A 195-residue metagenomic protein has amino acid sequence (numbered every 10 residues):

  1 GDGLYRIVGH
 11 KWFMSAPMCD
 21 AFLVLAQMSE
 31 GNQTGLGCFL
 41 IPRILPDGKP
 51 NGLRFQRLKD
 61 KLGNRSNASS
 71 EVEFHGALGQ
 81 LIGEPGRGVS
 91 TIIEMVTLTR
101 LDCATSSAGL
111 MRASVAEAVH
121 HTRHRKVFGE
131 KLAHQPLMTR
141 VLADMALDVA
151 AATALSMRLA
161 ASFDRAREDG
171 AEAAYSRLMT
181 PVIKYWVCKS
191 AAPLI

Functional and structural regions predicted by a protein language model:
G1: Extreme N-terminal "head/tail" segments of very large remodeling/mechanoenzyme assemblies
L4, A21-L23, G35-F39, S69-E71 (+4 more regions): Beta-sheet entry/capping signal
L4, V8-G52: A short core secondary-structure module
L4-Y5, E73, R100-I195: Alpha-helical interface subdomain recognition
M14, L62-R65: Replace "in large, NTP-powered and nucleic-acid-processing enzymes" with "in large, NTP-powered factors and other
C19-A21, S69, L178, V182: Short coil/loop residues immediately preceding or within conserved phosphate-binding loops of NTP-utilizing enzyme
A26, E30, I41, L45 (+5 more regions): N-terminal functional module detector in eukaryotic proteins
D47-G52, Q56, K61, A68-T99 (+1 more regions): A glycine-rich, basic-preceded beta-loop-alpha segment at the flavin cofactor/substrate interface of flavin-utilizing
